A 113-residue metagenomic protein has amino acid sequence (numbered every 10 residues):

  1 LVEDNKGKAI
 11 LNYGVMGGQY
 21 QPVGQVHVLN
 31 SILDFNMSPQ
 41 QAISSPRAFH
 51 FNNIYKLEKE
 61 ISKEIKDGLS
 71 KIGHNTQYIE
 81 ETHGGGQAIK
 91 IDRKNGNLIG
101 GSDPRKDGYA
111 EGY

Functional and structural regions predicted by a protein language model:
L1-I79: Proteins synthesized as precursors that undergo proteolytic processing into mature forms
M37-S38, I54, E64-Y113: Terminal-appendage/accessory-domain detector
